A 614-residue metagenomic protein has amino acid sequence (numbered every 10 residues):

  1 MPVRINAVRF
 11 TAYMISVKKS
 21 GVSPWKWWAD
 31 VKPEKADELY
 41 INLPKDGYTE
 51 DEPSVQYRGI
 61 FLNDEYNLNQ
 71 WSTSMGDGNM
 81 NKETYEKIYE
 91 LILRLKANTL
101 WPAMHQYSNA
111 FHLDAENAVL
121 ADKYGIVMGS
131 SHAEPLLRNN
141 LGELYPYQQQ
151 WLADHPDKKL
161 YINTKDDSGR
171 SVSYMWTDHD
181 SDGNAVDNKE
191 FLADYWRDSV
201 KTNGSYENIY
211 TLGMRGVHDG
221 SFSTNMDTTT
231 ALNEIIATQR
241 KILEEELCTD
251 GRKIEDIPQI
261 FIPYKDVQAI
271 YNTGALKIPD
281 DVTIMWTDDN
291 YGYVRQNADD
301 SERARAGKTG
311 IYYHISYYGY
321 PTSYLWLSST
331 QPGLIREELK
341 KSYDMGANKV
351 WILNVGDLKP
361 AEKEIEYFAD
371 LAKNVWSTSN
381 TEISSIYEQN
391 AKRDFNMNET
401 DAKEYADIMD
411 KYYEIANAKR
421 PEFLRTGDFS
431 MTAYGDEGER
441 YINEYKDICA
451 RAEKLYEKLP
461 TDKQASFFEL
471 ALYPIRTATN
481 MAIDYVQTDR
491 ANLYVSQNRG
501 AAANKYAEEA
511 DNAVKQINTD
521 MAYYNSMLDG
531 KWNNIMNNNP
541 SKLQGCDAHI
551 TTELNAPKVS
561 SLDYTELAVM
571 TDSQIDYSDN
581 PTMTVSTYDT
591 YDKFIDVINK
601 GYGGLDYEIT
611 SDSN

Functional and structural regions predicted by a protein language model:
M1-A185, I260-K265, L276-Y293, D300-P332 (+2 more regions): Feature activates predominantly on carbohydrate-active enzymes
P33-L43, H112, D122-K123, K158-A306 (+3 more regions): Gly/Pro-rich turn-and-neighbor structural signature
L68-M75, L100-A103, Y174-D182, V217-M226 (+4 more regions): Glycine- and acidic
N98-W101, S108, E116, W286-G292 (+1 more regions): Structured mid-domain segments that build the active-site/substrate or prosthetic-cofactor binding neighborhood
A103, V127, H132, L137-D198 (+10 more regions): Hydrophobic targeting/anchoring helices
G435-F594: Histidine-centered catalytic/metal-binding microenvironments
D596-G601: Asparagine-centered strand-capping/turn motif at beta-strand->loop junctions
Y602-N614: Surface-exposed binding patches on compact interaction domains or structured appendages
